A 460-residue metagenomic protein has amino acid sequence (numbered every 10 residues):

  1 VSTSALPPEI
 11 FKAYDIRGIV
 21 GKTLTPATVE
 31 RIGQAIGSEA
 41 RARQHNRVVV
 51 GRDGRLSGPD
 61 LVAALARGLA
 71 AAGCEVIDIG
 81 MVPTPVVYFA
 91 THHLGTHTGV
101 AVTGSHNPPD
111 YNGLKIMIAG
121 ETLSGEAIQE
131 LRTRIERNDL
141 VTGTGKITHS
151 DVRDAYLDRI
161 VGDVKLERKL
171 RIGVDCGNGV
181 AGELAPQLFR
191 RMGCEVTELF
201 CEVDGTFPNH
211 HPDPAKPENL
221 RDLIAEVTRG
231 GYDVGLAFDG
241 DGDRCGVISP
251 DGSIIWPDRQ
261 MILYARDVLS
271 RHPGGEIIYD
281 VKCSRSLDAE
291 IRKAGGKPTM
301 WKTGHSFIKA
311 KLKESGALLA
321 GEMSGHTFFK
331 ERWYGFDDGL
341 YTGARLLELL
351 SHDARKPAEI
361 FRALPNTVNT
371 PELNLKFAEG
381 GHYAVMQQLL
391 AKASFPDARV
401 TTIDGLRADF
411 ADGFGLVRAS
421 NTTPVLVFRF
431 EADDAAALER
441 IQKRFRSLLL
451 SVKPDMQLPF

Functional and structural regions predicted by a protein language model:
V1-R67, A71-A72, T98, H149-L170: An N-terminal, well-structured beta->alpha segment
H45-D53, R171-G173, G275-V281, L318: Short glycine-rich phosphate-binding loop at a beta-alpha junction
R47-Y111, D158-R159, Q187-I248: N-terminal small/polar loop signature for handling phosphorylated ligands or for N-terminal nucleophile
V86, Q129-D158, G162, D251-M323 (+1 more regions): Proline/glycine-rich low-complexity loops and linkers
T96-Y111, V227-S249, I254, P298-D338: Glycine-rich phosphate-binding loop
N112-G230: Gly/Ser/Thr-enriched, mixed-charge loops and adjacent short helices that form phosphate/oxyanion-binding elements
S124, E198-F200, S253-H272, D338-E348: Gly/Ser/Thr-rich active-site loops/lids in small-molecule metabolic enzymes that frequently grip phosphoryl groups
H272-R429, D434-F460: Phosphate-binding and adjacent anionic-ligand microenvironments
